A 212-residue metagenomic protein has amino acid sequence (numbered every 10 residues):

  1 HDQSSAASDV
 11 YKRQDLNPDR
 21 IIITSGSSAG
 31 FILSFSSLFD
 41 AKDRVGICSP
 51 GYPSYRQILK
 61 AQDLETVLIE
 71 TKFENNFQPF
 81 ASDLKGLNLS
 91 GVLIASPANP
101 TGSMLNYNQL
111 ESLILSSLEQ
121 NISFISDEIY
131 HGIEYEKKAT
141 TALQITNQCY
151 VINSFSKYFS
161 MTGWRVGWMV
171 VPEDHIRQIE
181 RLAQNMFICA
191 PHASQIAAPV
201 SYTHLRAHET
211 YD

Functional and structural regions predicted by a protein language model:
H1-A7, Y11, H204-D212: Single conserved hydrophobic/aromatic residue that forms the stacking wall/gate of nucleotide- or nucleobase-binding
S5-S8, P97, A190: A structural motif shared across PLP-dependent enzymes of the aminotransferase-like
S8-R44: Phosphate-binding glycine-rich loop
S36-A95, Y107: PLP-dependent aminotransferase-like
Y55, L113, T203: Aromatic/hydrophobic pocket-lining residues that form π-stacking "cages" and hydrophobic walls in ligand
K72-K137: Active-site phosphate-binding strand-loop segment of PLP-dependent enzymes
Y150-V151, F155-R206: PLP-dependent aminotransferase class I/II
